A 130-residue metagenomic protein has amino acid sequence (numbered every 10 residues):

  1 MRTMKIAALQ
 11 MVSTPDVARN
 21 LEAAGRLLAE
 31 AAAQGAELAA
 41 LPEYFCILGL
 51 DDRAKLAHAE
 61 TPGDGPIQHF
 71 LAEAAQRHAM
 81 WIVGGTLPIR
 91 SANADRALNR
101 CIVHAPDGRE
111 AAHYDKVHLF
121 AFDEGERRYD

Functional and structural regions predicted by a protein language model:
T3-P15, R100, H113-D115: Active-site-proximal beta-strand elements of phosphoester/diester hydrolases
I6, N20, L28-H58, A75 (+1 more regions): Active-site beta-strand/loop signature of hydrolases that rely on acidic residues for catalysis
Q10-L27: N-terminal phosphate-binding loop and adjacent alpha-helix
V12, F45-C46, L87-P88: Catalytic metal-binding/acid-base residues of hydrolase active sites
D16, G49, L119-F122: Conserved protein kinase catalytic core
A57-H69, Y129: A short acidic, glycine-rich active-site loop that binds or catalyzes chemistry on phosphate/adenosine moieties
E60, A92-D130: Active-site catalytic loop in hydrolytic enzyme cores
D64-R90: A short, hydrophobic beta-strand-centered structural micro-motif
